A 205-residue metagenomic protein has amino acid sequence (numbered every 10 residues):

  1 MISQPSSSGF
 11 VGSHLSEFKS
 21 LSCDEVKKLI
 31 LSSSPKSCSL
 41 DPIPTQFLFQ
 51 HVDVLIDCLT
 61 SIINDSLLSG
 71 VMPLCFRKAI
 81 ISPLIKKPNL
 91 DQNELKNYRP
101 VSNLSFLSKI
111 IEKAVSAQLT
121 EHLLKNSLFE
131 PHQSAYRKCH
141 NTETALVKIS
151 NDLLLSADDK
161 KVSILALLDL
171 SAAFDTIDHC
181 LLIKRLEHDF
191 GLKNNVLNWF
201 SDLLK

Functional and structural regions predicted by a protein language model:
M1-K96, S102, F106, I110 (+1 more regions): Surface-exposed loop/turn segments and immediately adjacent short secondary-structure elements within folded domains
K27-L31, T60, N64, S82-K86 (+7 more regions): Amphipathic, well-packed alpha-helical segments that form the structural scaffold of globular domains
S34-I43, E94-N103, T144-K184: Conserved catalytic palm subdomain of right-hand nucleotidyl-transferase polymerases, strongest for RNA-directed enzymes
I43-L48, H132-Q133, S201-L203: Short amphipathic alpha-helical segments embedded in low-complexity Lys/Glu-rich regions
G70, N126-S127, K160: Short glycine-centered helix-capping/turn motifs at secondary-structure transition points
K96-S127, S171-F174: Conserved pre-motif C helix in the palm subdomain of viral-like polymerases
S127-R137: Short, glycine/acidic-rich hinge or "gate" loops at secondary-structure transitions that mediate conformational
L170-K205: Conserved polymerase palm-domain catalytic core
